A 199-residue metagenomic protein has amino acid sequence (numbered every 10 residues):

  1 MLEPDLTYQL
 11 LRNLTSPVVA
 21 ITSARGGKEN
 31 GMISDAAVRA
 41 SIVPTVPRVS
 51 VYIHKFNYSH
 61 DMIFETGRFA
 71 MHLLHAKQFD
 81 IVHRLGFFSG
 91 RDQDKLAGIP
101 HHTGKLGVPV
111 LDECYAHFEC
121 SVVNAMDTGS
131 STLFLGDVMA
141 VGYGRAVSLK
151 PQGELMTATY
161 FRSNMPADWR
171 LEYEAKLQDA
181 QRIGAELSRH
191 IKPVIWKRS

Functional and structural regions predicted by a protein language model:
M1-S199: Basic, polyanion-binding surface patches
